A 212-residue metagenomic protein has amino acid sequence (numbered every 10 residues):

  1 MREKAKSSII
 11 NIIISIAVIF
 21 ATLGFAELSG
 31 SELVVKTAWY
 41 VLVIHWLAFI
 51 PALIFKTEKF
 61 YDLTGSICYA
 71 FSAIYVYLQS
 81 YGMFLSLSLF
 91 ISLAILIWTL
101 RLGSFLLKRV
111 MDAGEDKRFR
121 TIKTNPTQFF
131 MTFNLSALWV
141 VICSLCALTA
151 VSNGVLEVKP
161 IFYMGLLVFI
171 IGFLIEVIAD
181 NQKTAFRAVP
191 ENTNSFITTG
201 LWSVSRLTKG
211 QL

Functional and structural regions predicted by a protein language model:
M1-I16: N-terminal membrane topogenic signal
E3-S7, S29, L33, E58 (+2 more regions): Membrane-helix interfacial "entry" motifs
I14, V18, T22, I44 (+3 more regions): Alpha-helical transmembrane segments of multipass membrane proteins
I16-I19, G65-Q79, T124-Q128, T198-V204: Small-residue-rich segments of transmembrane alpha-helices in multi-pass membrane proteins, especially helix faces
V18-F20, A38-A52, S66-V76, W98-G103: Central hydrophobic cores of alpha-helical transmembrane segments in multi-pass inner-membrane proteins across all
I19-Y40, S72-L96, I142-G165: Helix-coil boundary and interhelical linker segments in multi-pass alpha-helical membrane proteins
A52-Y61: Membrane-helix interface "capping/anchor" motifs
F90-L212: Cytosolic-biased juxtamembrane loops and peripheral soluble domains of multi-pass membrane proteins
